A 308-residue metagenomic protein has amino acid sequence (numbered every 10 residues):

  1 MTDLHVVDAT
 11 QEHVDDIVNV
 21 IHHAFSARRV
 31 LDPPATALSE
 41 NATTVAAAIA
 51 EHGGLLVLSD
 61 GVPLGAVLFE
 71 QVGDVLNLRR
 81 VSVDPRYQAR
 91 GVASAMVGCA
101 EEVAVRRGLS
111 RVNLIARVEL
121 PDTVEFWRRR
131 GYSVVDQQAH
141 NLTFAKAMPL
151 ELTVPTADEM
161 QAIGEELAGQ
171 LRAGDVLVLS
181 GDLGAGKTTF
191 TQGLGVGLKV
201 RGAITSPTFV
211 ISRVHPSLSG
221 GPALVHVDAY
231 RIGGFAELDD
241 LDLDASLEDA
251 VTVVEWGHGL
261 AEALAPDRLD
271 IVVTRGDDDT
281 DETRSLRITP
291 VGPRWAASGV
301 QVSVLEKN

Functional and structural regions predicted by a protein language model:
L4-I17: A short beta-loop-alpha structural element at the N-terminal edge of CoA-dependent acyl/N-acetyltransferase catalytic
N19-V45: Conserved GNAT-fold acetyl-CoA-binding loop/helix
L56, V62-E70, N77-S82: Conserved beta-strand in the GNAT
Y87, G91-C99: Conserved acetyl-CoA pyrophosphate-binding loop and the N-cap/start of the following alpha-helix in GNAT-like
S94, V118-D136: Conserved active-site alpha-helix within GNAT-family acetyltransferase domains
V97, A104-D122: Conserved GNAT acetyl-CoA-binding A-motif
T143-A145, D244-N308: Short phosphate-coordinating micro-motif centered on Lys-Gly-acidic
V214-H258: Conserved nucleotide-sensing/catalytic segment adjacent to the nucleotide-binding pocket in NTP-handling enzymes
